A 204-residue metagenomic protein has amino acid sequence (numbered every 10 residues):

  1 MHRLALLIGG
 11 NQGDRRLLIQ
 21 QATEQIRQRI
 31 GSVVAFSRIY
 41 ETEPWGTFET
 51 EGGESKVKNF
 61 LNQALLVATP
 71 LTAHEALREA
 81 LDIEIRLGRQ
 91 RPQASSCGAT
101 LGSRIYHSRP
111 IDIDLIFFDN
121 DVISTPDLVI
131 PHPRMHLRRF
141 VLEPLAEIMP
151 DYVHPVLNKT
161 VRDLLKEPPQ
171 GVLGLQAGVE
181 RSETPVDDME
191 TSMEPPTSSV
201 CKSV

Functional and structural regions predicted by a protein language model:
M1-L6: Extreme N-terminal starter segment of soluble prokaryotic enzymes
L7, A64-L66, I116: Residue-level recognition of well-ordered beta-strand positions that form the cores of beta-sheet-rich folds across
D14-L17: Short N-terminal binding/cap micro-motifs at the start of the first secondary-structure element
Q25-A73: Short, surface-exposed acidic-centric catalytic microdomains
G46-F60, L71-L77, L81-V204: Flexible, gly/pro- and Lys/Arg-enriched active-site loops
